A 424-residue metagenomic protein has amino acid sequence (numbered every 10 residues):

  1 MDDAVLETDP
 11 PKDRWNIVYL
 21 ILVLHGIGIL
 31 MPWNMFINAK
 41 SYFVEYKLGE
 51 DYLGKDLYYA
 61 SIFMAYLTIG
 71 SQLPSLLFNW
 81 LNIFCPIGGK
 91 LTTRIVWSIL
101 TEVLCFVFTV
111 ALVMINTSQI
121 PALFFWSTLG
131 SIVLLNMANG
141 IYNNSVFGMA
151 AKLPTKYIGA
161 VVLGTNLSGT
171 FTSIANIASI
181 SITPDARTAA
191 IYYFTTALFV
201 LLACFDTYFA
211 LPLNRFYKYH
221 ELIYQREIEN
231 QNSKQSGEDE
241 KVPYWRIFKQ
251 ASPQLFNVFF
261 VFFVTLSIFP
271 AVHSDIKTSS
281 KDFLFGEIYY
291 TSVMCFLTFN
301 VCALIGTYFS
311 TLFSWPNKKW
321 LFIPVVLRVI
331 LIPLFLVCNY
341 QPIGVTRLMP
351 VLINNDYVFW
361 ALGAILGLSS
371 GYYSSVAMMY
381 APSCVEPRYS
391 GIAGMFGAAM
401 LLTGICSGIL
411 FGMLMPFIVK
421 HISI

Functional and structural regions predicted by a protein language model:
M1-I29: Cytosolic juxtamembrane N-terminal segment immediately preceding the first transmembrane helix of multi-pass
E50-G54, L104, F108, L112-S131 (+4 more regions): Membrane-interfacial loop- and helix-cap regions that link adjacent transmembrane helices in polytopic membrane proteins
Y58-M137, Y142: Eukaryotic helix-linker segments that join adjacent hydrophobic helices
S61, N144-S145, A151-T165, Y289 (+2 more regions): Loop-to-transmembrane helix entry/capping segments in MFS-fold secondary transporters and related SLC/MFSD carriers
M64-I87, L104, T170, L297-F309 (+1 more regions): Central cavity-lining transmembrane alpha-helices of secondary-active solute carriers, predominantly the Major
W97, A190-F209: Symmetry-related core transmembrane helices of the 12-TM Major Facilitator Superfamily/SLC fold
N166-I182, T403-I418: A gly/Pro-rich, aromatic-decorated transmembrane alpha-helix motif that marks the paired, flexible gating helices
N176, I180, V200-Y217: C-terminal membrane-cytosol helix-exit motif in multi-pass small-molecule transporters
